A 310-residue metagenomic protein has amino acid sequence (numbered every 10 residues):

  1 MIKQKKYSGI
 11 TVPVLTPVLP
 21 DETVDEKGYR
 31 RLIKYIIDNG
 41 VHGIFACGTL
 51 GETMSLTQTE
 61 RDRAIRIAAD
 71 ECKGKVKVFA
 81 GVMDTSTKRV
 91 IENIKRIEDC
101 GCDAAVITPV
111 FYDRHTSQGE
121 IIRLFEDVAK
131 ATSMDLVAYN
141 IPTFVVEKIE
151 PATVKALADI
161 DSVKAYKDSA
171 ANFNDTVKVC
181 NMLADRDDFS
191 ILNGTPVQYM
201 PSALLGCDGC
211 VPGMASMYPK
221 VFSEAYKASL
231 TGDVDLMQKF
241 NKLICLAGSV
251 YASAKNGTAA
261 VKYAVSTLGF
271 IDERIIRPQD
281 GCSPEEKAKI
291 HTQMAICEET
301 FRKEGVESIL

Functional and structural regions predicted by a protein language model:
I2-V12, T16-K148, E304: Active-site beta->alpha loop and helix N-cap motifs at the rims of alpha/beta catalytic domains
K6-L15, N39-V41, L205-C207, M214 (+1 more regions): C-terminal alpha-helical cap/extension of soluble enzyme domains
Y29, R61, I65, V90 (+5 more regions): A general structural signal for well-ordered alpha-helical segments in protein cores
R30-I33, P151, K287, H291-M294: Short, amphipathic alpha-helical "lid/cap" segments that border enzyme active or binding sites
N39, R63, I67-C72, R96-C100 (+8 more regions): Alpha-helical structural signal in soluble globular domains
F144-C245, Y251-S253: Catalytic alpha/beta core domains of metabolic enzymes, predominantly
